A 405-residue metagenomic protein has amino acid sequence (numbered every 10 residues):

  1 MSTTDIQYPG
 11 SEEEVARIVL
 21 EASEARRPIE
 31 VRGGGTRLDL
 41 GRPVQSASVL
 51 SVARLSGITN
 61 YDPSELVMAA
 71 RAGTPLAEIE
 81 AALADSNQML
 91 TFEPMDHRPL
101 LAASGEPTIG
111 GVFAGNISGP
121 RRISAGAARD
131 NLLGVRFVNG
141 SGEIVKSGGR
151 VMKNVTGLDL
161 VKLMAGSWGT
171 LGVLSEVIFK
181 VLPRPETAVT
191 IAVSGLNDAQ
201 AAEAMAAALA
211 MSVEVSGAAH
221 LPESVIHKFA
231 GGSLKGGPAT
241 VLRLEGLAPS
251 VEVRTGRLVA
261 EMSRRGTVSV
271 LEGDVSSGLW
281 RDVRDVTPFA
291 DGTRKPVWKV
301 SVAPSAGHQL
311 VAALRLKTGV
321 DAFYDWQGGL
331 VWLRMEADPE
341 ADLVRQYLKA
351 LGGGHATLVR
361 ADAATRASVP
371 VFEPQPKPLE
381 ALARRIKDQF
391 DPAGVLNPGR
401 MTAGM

Functional and structural regions predicted by a protein language model:
M1-I29, V52-G105, F113, I117-R150 (+3 more regions): N-terminal glycine-rich flavin-associated loop
D5-Y8, M68-A70, V189-S194, P238-S250 (+2 more regions): Short cationic amphipathic helices and targeting signals
E14-R17, E78, D198-E203, A248-G256 (+2 more regions): Short, conserved charged micro-motifs
A22, L83, A204-L209, V253-R265 (+2 more regions): Short amphipathic alpha-helices in soluble, non-transmembrane regions that often serve as interface/regulatory elements
R32-R37: Glycine-rich beta-strand-to-loop/alpha-helix junction loops that act as flexible
L38-V44, A230-S233: Short glycine-biased active-site loop of nucleotidyltransferases that positions the nucleotide triphosphate and helps
R42-S46, A53, G266-M405: Conserved glycine-rich FAD pyrophosphate-binding loop
A114, L133-R294: C-terminal substrate-binding/cap subdomain adjacent to the FAD-binding core in PCMH-type and related FAD-linked
